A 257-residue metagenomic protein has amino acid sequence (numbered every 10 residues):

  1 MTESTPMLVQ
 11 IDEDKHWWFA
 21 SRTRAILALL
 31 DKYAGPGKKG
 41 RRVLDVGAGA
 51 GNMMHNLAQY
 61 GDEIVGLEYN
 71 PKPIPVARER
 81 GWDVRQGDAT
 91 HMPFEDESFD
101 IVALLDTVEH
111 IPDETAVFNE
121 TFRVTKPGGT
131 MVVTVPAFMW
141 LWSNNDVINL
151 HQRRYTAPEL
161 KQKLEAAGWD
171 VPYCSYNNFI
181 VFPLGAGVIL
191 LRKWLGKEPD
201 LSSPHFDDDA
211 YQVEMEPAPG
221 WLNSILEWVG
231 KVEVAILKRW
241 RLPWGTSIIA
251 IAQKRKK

Functional and structural regions predicted by a protein language model:
M1-E97, I101-L105, A116-F118, P219-G220 (+3 more regions): Conserved N-terminal segment of class I S-adenosyl-L-methionine
Q10-I11, M131-R153, A157-E165: Short, glycine-/aromatic-enriched active-site segment of Class I SAM-dependent methyltransferases
A58-Q59, R78, P112, K126 (+1 more regions): Short conserved AdoMet
L105-V108, T134: Residues lining the SAM
T115-T130: A short glycine-rich, Lys/Arg-flanked "PGG" loop and its adjoining helix->strand segment in the class I
W169-F179: Conserved S-adenosyl-L-methionine
V181-K257: A C-terminal cap/extension of S-adenosyl-L-methionine-dependent methyltransferases that defines the acceptor-substrate
